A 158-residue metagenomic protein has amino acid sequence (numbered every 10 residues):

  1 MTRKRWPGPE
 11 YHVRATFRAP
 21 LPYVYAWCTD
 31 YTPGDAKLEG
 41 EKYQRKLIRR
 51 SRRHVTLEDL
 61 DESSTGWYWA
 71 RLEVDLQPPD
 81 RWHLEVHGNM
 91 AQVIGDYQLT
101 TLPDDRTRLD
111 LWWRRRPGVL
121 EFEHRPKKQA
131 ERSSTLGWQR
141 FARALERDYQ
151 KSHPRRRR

Functional and structural regions predicted by a protein language model:
M1-R52: Hydrophobic ligand-binding cavity/cleft-lining segments
P9, L84, P126-A130: Residue-level detector of alpha-helix boundaries and kinks
Y11, R53-L57, G95, T107: Short beta-strand micro-motifs in enzyme catalytic cores
V24-G34, L57, L84, L109-L111 (+1 more regions): Hydrophobic pocket/interface hotspot
A36, D61-R108, W112-R116: Hydrophobic-ligand binding "helix-grip"
E39-Q44, H54-V55, H83-V86, L111-W113 (+1 more regions): Short, surface-exposed, polar/charged, turn-prone segments marking secondary-structure boundaries
I48, H54-D61: Short, well-structured hydrophobic secondary-structure segments
R114-R158: A conserved amphipathic terminal alpha-helix motif
